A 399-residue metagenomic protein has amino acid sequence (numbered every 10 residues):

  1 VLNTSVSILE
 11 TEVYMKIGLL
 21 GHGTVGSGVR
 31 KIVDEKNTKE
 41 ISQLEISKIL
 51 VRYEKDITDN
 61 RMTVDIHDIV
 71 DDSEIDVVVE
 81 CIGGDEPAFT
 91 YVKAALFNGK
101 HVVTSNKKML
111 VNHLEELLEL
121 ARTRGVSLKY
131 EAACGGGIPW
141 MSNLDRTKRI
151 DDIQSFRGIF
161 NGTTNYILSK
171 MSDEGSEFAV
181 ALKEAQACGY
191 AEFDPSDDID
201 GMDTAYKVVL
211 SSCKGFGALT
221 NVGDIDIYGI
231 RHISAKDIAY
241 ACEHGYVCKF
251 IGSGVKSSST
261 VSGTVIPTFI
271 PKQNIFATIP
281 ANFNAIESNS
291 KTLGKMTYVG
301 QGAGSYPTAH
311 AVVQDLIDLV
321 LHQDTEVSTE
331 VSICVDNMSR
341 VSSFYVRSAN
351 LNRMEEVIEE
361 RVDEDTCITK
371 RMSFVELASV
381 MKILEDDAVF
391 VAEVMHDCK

Functional and structural regions predicted by a protein language model:
K16-K31: Glycine-rich adenosine-cofactor-binding loop
E35-T58: NAD(P)-binding Rossmann-fold cofactor-contacting core
V64-S105: Rossmann-fold NAD(P) dinucleotide-binding segment
F89-K93, K107-G136, M141-D145: Rossmann-fold NAD(P)-binding glycine/threonine-rich loop
W140-I153, T164-A179, Y206-T220, D315: Oxidoreductase and adenylate-handling cofactor-binding alpha/beta cores
I153-R157, N165-L168, S172, E184 (+3 more regions): Catalytic, metal-anchored helix/loop core of enzyme active sites in primary metabolism
V180-T278, F283-A285, G304: Substrate-binding/catalytic subdomain of NAD(P)-dependent oxidoreductase enzymes
L316-D318, H322-K399: A conserved regulatory-domain signal marking ACT and ACT-like small-molecule sensing domains and adjacent regulatory
